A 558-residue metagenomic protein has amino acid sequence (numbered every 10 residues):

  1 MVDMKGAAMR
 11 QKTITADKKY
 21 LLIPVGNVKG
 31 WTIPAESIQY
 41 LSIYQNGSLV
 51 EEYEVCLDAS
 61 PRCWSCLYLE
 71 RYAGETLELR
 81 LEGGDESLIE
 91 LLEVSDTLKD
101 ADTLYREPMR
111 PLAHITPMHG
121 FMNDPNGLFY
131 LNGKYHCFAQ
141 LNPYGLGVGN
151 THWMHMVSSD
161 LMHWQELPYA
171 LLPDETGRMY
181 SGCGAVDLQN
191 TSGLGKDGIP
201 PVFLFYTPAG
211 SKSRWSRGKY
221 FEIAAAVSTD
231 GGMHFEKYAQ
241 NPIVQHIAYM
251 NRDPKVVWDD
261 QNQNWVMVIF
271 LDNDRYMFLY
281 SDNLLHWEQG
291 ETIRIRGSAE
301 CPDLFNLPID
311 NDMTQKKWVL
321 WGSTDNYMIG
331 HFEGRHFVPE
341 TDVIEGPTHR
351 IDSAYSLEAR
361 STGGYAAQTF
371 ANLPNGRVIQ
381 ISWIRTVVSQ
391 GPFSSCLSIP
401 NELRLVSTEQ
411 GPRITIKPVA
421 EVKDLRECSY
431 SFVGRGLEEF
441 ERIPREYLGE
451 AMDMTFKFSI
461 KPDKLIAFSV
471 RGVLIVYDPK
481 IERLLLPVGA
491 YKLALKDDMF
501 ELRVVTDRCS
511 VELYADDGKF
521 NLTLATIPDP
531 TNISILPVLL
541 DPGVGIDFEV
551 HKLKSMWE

Functional and structural regions predicted by a protein language model:
V2-E51, L69-G83, T97-A101, M313 (+3 more regions): Beta-rich accessory regions
G6, Q11, L49-L67, I89-N126 (+8 more regions): Surface loop/turn signatures of beta-propeller and other carbohydrate-active proteins
K19, S37-Q39, P111, D124 (+12 more regions): Residues that flank catalytic or metal-binding motifs in active/ligand-binding sites
I23-P24, L79-R80, D124-Y144, E166-A170 (+9 more regions): Hydrophobic core segments of beta-strands in well-ordered, beta-rich domains
G83-E107, P208, R217-A225, T229 (+5 more regions): An acidic-aromatic loop/edge-strand motif
L88-E90, V148-H152, S213-A224, D274-L279 (+3 more regions): Structural motif
S158, S228-T229, F278-S281: Conserved Ser/Thr-centered positions that define the repeating blades of beta-propeller domains
V227-K237, Q410-P412: Proline-centered turn/helix-capping motifs that create local helix->coil transitions or kinks
